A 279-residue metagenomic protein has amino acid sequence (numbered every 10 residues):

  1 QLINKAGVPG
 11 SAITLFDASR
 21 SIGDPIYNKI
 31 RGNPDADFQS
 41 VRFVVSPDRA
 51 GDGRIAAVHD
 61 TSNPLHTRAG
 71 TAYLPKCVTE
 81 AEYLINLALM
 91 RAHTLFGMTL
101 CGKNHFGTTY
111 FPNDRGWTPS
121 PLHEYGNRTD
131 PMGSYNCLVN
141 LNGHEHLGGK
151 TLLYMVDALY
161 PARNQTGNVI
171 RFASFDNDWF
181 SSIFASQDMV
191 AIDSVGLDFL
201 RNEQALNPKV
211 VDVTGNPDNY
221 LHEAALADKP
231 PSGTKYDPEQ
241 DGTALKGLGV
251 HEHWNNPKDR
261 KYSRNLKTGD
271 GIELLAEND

Functional and structural regions predicted by a protein language model:
Q1-D279: Extended, low-polarity segments enriched in aliphatic/aromatic residues
